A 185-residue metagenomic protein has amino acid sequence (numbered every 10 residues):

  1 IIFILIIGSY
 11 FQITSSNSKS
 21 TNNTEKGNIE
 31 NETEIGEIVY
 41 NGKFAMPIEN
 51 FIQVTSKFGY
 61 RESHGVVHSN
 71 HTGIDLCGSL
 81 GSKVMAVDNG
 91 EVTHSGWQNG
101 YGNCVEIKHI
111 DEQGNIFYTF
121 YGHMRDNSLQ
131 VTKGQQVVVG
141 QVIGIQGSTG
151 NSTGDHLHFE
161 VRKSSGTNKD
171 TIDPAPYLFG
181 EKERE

Functional and structural regions predicted by a protein language model:
I1-I35: N-terminal secretion targeting segments of exported proteins
T21-N103, V139, S152: Surface-exposed, glycine-biased beta-strand/turn segments
V54, N103-H109, F117, K133-E185: Conserved, short, structured surface segments that act as functional micro-motifs
K57-R61, E112, E181: A short secondary-structure junction motif
Y60-R61, G81, N89-V92, I110 (+3 more regions): Short beta-turn/strand-loop junction motif enriched in small, turn-promoting residues
H64, L129-V131, K169: Short acidic, gly/pro-rich beta-turn/loop elements at beta-sheet edges and active-site/ligand-binding grooves
S69-T72, A86-D126, Q130, D155-H156 (+1 more regions): Zn2+-dependent peptidoglycan hydrolase active-site motif and core
G81, V131-K133: Glycine-rich beta-strand-centered segment in the early N-terminal region that forms part of a ligand/cofactor-binding
